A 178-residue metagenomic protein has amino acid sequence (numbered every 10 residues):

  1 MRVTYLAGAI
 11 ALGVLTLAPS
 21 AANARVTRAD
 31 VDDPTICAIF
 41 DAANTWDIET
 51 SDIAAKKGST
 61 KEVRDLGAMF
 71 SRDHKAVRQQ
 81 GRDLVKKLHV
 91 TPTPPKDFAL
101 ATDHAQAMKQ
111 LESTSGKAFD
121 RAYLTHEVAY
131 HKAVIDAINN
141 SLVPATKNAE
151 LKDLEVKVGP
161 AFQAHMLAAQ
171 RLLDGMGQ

Functional and structural regions predicted by a protein language model:
V3-G8, L17-Q178: His/Met- and acidic-residue-enriched segments that coordinate or traffic transition-metal cofactors and support
